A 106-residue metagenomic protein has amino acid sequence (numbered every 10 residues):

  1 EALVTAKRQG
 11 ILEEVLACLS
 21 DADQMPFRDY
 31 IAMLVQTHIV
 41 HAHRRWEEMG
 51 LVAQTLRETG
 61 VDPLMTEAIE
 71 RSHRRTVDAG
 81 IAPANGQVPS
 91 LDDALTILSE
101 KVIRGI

Functional and structural regions predicted by a protein language model:
E1-Q87: Helical "substrate-binding/catalytic lid" subdomain of Rossmann-like NAD(P)-dependent dehydrogenases/reductases
G86-I106: Short, basic/aromatic-enriched C-terminal tail that caps enzymatic domains
